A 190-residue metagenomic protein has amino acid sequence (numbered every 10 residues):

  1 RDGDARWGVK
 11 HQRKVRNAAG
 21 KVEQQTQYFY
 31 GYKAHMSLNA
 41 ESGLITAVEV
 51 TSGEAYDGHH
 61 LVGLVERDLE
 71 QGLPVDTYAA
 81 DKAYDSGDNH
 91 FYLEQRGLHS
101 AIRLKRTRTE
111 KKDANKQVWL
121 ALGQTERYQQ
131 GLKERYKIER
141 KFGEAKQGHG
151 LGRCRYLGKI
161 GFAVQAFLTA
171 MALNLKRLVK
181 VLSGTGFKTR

Functional and structural regions predicted by a protein language model:
R1-Q95: Polybasic low-complexity intrinsically disordered regions
S52-G53, K159, A163: Short alpha-helix boundary/capping segments
D57-G58, V164, L168: Short, charged, low-complexity patches
P74-Y78, A101-R103, K180-G184: Acidic/polar loop patches that form or flank catalytic/metal-binding clefts of enzymes that bind anionic ligands
K82-I160, F167: Helix-centered, glycine/charged polyanion-binding patches within enzymatic domains that contact phosphate-containing
G148, R153, L178-R190: A short, flexible helix-boundary coil/loop motif
N174-L175: Hydrophobic transmembrane alpha-helical segments of multi-pass transport and channel proteins
